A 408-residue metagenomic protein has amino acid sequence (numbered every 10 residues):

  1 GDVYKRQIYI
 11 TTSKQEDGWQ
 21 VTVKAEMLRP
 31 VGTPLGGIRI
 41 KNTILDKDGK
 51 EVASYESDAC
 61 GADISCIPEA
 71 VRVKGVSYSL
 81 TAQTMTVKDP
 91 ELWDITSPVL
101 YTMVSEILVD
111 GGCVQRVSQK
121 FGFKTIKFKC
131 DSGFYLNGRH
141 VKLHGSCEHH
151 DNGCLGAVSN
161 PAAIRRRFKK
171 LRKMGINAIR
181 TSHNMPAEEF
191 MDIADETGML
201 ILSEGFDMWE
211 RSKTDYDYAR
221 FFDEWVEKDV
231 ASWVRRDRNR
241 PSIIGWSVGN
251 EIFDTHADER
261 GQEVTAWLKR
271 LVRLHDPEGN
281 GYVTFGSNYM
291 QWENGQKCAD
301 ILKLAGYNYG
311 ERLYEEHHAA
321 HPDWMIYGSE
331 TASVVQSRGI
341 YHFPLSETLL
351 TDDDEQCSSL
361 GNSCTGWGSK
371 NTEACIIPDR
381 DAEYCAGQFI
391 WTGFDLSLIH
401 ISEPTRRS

Functional and structural regions predicted by a protein language model:
G1-I201, D229-R235, N239, I244-G245 (+2 more regions): Secreted/periplasmic carbohydrate-active enzymes, especially glycoside hydrolases
G1-Y4, E403-R407: Short, small-residue-biased leader/transition segments that mark boundaries at the very start of proteins
G122-K127, S146-H150, R180-I193, E204-W209 (+4 more regions): Short, solvent-exposed turn/loop segments enriched in Gly/Ser/Thr/Pro and often Arg
H144-H149, A157, S203-D217, V230-R238 (+2 more regions): Aromatic- and acidic-residue-enriched carbohydrate-binding clefts of CAZyme catalytic domains
H149-A162, M174-S182, D207-W225, V248-G261 (+2 more regions): The substrate-binding groove and active-site-proximal loops of carbohydrate-active enzymes, especially glycoside
R172, D195, C298, R380-D381: Non-catalytic positions within long, well-ordered alpha-helices that form the structural scaffold/packing of enzyme
F222-T331, V335: Active-site neighborhood of glycoside hydrolase catalytic domains
L268, L274, A299-L398: Catalytic-core region of carbohydrate-active enzymes that cleave or remodel glycosidic bonds
